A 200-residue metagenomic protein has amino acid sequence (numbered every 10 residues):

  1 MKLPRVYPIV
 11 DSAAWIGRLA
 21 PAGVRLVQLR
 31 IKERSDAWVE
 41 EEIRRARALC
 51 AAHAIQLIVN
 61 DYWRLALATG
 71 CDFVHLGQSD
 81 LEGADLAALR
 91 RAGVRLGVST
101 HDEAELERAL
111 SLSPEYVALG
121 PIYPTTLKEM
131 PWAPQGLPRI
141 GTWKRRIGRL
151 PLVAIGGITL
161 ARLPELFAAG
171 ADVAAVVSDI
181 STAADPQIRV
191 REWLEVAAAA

Functional and structural regions predicted by a protein language model:
M1-Y116, Q135-P138, T142, G148-L152 (+3 more regions): Conserved N-terminal beta1-alpha1 strand-loop-helix module at the mouth
L29, A66, Y123-E129: A short acidic, helix-capping loop that chelates divalent metal ions and anchors anionic groups
L127-W132, V153: Short, glycine/charged-rich beta-strand-loop motifs at protein surfaces that mediate ligand recognition and catalysis
V173: C-terminal binding/interaction regions
